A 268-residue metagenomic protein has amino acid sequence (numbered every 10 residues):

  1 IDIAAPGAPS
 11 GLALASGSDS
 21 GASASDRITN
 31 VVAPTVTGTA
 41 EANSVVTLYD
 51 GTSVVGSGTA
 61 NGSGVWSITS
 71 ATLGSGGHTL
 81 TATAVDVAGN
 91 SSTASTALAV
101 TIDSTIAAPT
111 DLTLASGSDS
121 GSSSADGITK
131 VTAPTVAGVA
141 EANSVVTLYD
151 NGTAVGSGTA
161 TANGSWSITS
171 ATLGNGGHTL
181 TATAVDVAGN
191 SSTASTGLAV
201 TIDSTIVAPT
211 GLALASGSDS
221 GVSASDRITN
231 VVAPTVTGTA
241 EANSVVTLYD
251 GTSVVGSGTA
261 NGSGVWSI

Functional and structural regions predicted by a protein language model:
I1-A8, L12-D19, S92-A115, D119 (+3 more regions): Flexible, low-complexity linkers/stalks enriched in Thr/Pro that connect modular domains
G21-V31, S120-T132, S220-V231: Short, solvent-exposed loop/linker segments at the N-terminal edge of repeated beta-sheet extracellular domains
V32-V36, T132-V136, V232-V236: Structural beta-strand segments of beta-rich domains
T39-V45, V139-V145, T239-S244: Short proline/glycine-enriched turn/loop motifs at strand-loop junctions of beta-rich domains
G64-I68, G164-I168, G264-I268: Short strand-edge motifs at loop-to-beta-strand transitions and within beta-strands of extracellular beta-rich domains
S70-G77, S170-G177: Surface-exposed, short loops/turns at beta-strand junctions within beta-sandwich domains
